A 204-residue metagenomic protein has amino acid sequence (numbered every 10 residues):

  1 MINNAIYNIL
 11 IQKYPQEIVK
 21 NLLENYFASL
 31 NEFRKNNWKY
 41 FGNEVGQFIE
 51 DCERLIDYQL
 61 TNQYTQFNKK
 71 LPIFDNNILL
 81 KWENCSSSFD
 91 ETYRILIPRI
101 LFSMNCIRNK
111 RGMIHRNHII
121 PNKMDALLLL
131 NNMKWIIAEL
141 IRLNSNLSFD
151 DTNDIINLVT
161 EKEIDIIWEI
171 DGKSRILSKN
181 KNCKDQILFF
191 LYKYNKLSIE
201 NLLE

Functional and structural regions predicted by a protein language model:
M1-N21, N25, L177-S178: Extended intrinsically disordered or low-complexity regions, especially N/C-terminal cytosolic tails and loops, rather
I2-N8, D57-I97: Short, charged amphipathic alpha-helical segments flanked by flexible coils
N21-Y40: A long, hydrophobic alpha-helical segment
F41-Y64: Hydrophobic alpha-helical packing segments in soluble, helical-rich domains
G42, Y93-S145: Charge-enriched, short contiguous segments at helix-coil
T61-T65, R142-V159: Long amphipathic alpha-helical segments
I155-Y194: Short alpha-helical segments that sit at the start of domains
K196-E204: Short acidic, hydrophobic short linear motifs in intrinsically disordered regions
